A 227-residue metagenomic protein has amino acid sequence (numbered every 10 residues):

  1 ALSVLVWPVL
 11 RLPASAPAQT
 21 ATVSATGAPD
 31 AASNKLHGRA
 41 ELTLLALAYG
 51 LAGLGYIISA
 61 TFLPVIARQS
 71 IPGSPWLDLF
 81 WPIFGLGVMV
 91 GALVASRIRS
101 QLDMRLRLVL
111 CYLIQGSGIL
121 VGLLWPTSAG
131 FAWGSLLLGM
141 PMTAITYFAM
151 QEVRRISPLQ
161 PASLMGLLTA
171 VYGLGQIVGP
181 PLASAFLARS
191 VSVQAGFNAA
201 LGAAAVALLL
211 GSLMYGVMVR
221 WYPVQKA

Functional and structural regions predicted by a protein language model:
A1, S184-L208: A membrane-interface helix-boundary motif in multi-pass transporters
A1-V23, M214-M218: C-terminal membrane-cytosol helix-exit motif in multi-pass small-molecule transporters
A40-P82: Extracytoplasmic gate region of multi-pass secondary transporters
V65, T146-I156: Intracellular helix-loop hinge segments at the cytoplasmic ends of transmembrane helices in 12-TM rocker-switch-type
L79-V88, L138, L168-Y172: Transmembrane alpha-helical segments of major facilitator superfamily
G91-M104, L187: Helix-to-loop junctions at the C-terminal end of transmembrane segments in multipass secondary transporters
D103-A149: C-terminal transmembrane helical hairpin of 12-TM major facilitator-type secondary transporters
L159-V191: A late C-terminal transmembrane helix in Major Facilitator Superfamily
